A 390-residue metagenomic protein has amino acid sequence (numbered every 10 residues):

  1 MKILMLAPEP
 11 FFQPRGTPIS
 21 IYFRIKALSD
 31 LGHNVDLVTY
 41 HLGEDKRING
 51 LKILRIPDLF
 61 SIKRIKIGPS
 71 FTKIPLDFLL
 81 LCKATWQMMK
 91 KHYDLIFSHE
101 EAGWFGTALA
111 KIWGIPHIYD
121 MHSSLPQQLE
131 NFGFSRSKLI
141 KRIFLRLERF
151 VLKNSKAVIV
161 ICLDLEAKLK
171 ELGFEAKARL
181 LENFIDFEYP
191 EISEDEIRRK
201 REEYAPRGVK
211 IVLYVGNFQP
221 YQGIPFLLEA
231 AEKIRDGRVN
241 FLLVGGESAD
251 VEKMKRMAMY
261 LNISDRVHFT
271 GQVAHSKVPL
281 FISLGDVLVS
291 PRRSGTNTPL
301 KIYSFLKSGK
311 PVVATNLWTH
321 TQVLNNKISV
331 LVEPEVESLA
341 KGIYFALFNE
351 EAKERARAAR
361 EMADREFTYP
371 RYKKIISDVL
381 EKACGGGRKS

Functional and structural regions predicted by a protein language model:
M1-D45, F226, I234: N-terminal subdomain of nucleotide-sugar transferases
F23, C82-M89, W104, A108-I112 (+2 more regions): Membrane-proximal helix-turn-helix segments that form the acceptor-binding/catalytic region of lipid-linked
K156, R266, L280-N297, K310-P311: Acidic donor-binding loop of glycosyltransferase active sites
D164, F184: Carbohydrate-associated surface elements
V215, N240-K255, G271: Glycosyltransferase donor-sugar binding loop
E252-K277: Nucleotide-activated donor-binding/catalytic signature segment of Leloir-type glycosyltransferases, i.e., the conserved
N326-E337, F345-E350: Conserved acidic donor-binding segment of nucleotide-sugar-dependent glycosyltransferases
E350-E381: A charged, aromatic-enriched C-terminal amphipathic alpha-helix characteristic of glycosyltransferases across folds
